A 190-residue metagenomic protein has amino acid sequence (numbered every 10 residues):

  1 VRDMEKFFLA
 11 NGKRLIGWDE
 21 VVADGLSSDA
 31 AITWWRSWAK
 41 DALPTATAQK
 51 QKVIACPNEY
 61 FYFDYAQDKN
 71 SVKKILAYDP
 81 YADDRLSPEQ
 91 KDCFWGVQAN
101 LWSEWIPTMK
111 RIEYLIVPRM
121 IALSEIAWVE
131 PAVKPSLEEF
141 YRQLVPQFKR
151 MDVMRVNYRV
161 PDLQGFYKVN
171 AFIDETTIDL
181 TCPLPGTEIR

Functional and structural regions predicted by a protein language model:
V1-A30, W35-Q51: Active-site neighborhood of glycoside hydrolase catalytic domains
L9-D19, L43, V53-P57, E130-L137 (+1 more regions): Acidic/polar loop patches that form or flank catalytic/metal-binding clefts of enzymes that bind anionic ligands
E20-V22, W35-S37, N58-Y60, N100-E104: Active-site beta-loop-alpha junctions enriched in small/polar residues
L26-S27, D64-V72, M109-E113: Histidine/acidic-residue-rich catalytic or RNA/ligand-binding cores of hydrolases and nuclease-related proteins
D41-L101: Aromatic-lined glycan-binding groove of carbohydrate-active enzymes
N100-E139: Extracellular low-complexity, Gly/Ser/Thr-rich intrinsically disordered linkers and protease-sensitive activation/hinge
Q147-R190: Low-complexity, disordered linker/stalk regions enriched in Pro/Thr/Ser/Gly
